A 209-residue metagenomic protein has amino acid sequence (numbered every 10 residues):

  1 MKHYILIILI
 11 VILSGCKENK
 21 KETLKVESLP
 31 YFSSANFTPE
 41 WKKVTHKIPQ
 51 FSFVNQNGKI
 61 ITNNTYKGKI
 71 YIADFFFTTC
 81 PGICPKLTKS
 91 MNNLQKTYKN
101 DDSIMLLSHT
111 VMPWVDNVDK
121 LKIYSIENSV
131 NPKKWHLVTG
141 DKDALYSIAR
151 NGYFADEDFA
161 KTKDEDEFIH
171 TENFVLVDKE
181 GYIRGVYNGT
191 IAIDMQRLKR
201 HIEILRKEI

Functional and structural regions predicted by a protein language model:
M1-Q50, E208-I209: N-terminal targeting signals for export/organelle localization
I48-P49, Y71, T171-N173: Short loop/turn microsegments at loop-to-beta-strand junctions
S52-F53, L176: Hydrophobic beta-strand positions
I61-M91, L106-L107: Short active-site neighborhood of thiol/selenol oxidoreductases, capturing the structured segment around
T78, V111-W114, K142, F154 (+1 more regions): Solvent-exposed coil/turn segments that connect beta secondary-structure elements in extracytoplasmic/periplasmic
T88-I148: Structural microenvironment flanking redox-active thiols in thiol-disulfide oxidoreductases
A160-I209: Thiol-/selenol-based redox modules, centered on thioredoxin-like and closely related oxidoreductase domains
